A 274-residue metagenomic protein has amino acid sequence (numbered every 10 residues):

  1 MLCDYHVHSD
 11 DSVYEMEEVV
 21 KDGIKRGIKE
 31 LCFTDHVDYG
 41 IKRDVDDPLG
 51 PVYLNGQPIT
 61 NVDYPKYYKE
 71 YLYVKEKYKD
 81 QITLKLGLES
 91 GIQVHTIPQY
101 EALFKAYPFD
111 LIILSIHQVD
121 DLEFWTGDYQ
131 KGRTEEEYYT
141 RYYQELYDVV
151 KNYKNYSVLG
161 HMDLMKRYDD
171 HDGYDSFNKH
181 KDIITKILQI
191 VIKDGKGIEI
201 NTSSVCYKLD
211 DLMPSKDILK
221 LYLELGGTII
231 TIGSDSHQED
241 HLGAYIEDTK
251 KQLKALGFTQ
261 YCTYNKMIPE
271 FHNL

Functional and structural regions predicted by a protein language model:
M1-S9, G27, K42, D120 (+3 more regions): Charged catalytic cores and adjacent phosphate/nucleic-acid-binding surfaces used for phosphate/nucleic-acid chemistry
M1-S90, V94, L103-A106, Y168 (+5 more regions): An N-terminally biased module of ancient metal coordination in phosphate/nucleic-acid-related enzymes
Y14, E18, R141, D182 (+1 more regions): Short, well-structured alpha-helical interface segments that form or flank functional binding sites
L31, L84-L86, I112, I198 (+1 more regions): Hydrophobic/aromatic residues located in beta-strands of well-ordered beta-sheets within soluble catalytic
T34, S115, M162, N201 (+1 more regions): Conserved residues at the C-terminal ends of beta-strands
Y53-K193: Extended substrate/RNA-proximal surfaces in nucleic-acid metabolism proteins
